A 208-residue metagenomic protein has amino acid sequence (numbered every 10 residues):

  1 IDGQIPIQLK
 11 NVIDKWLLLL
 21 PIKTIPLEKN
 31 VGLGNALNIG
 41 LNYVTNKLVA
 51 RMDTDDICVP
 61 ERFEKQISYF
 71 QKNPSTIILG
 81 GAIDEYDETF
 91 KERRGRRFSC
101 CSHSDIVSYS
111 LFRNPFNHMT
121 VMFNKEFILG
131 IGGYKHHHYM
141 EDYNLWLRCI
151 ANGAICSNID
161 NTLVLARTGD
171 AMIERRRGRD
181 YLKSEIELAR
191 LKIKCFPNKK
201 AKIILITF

Functional and structural regions predicted by a protein language model:
I1-P26: Acidic donor-binding segment of Leloir-type glycosyltransferases
K10, N38, N46, V59-Q71: Short alpha-helix within the catalytic core of nucleotide-sugar-dependent glycosyltransferases
L27-V44, K65: Glycine-rich, basic loop-to-helix element that forms the pyrophosphate-binding segment of sugar-nucleotide handling
N42, C100-D180, E185: Conserved nucleotide-sugar donor-binding catalytic segment
V49: Short aromatic/hydrophobic "clamp" motif used to bind/position activated sugar donors
D53-I57: The conserved acidic donor/metal-binding loop of glycosyltransferases
E61-R94: Conserved donor NDP-sugar-binding/catalytic core segment of glycosyltransferases
E174-F208: Non-catalytic, C-terminal membrane-associated alpha-helical segments of glycosyltransferases
